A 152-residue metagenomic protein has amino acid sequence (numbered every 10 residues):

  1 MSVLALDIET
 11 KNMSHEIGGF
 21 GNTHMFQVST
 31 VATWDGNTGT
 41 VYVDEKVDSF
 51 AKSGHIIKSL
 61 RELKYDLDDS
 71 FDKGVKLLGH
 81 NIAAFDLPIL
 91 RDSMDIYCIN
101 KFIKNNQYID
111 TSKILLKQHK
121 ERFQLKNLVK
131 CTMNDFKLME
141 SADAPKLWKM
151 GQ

Functional and structural regions predicted by a protein language model:
M1-D69: Conserved RNase H-like, two-metal-ion catalytic cores of nucleic-acid enzymes
E9-T10, V28, Q124-L128, M133: RecB-family 4Fe-4S metal-dependent nuclease core
S14, W34, L115-K117, C131: A generic structural micro-environment signature that highlights single residues at secondary-structure boundaries
Q27, A84, K146-L147: Residue-level preference for alpha-helix termini and adjacent loops
V28-A32, K101-N106, T132-D135: Glycine-rich loops and low-complexity Gly/Arg-rich segments that provide flexible linkers or classic glycine-based
G39-N127: Conserved DEDDh/DEDDy metal-dependent 3′-5′ exonuclease domain
L128-Q152: Acidic, Mg2+-coordinating catalytic module of metal-dependent nucleases/exonucleases that use a two-metal-ion mechanism
